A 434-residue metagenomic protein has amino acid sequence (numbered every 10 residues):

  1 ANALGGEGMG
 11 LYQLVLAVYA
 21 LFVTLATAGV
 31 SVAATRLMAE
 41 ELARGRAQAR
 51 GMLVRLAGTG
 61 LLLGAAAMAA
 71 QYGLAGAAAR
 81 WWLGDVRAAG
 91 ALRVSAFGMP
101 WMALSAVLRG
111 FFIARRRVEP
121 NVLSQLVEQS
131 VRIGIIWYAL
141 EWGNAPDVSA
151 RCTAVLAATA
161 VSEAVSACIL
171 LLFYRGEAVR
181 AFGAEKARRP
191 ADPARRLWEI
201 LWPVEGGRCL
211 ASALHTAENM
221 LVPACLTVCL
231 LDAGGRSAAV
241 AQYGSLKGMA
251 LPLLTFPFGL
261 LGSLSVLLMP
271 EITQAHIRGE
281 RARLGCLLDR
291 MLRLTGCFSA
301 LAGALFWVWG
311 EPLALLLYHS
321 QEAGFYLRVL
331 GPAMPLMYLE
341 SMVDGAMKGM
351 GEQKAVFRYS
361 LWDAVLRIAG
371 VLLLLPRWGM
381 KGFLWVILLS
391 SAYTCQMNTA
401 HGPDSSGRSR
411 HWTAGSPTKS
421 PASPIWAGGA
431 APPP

Functional and structural regions predicted by a protein language model:
A1, A158-S166, L170-Y174, R188-L267: Transmembrane helical elements of multi-pass membrane transporters/channels
A1-V32, M68, Y72, G98-M99 (+1 more regions): Signature of the first transmembrane helix
T27-T35, V94-I113, N121-Q129, A154-L170 (+4 more regions): Short runs within selected transmembrane alpha-helices of multi-pass transporters and secretion channels
A28, V32-G76, R283-A302: Membrane-water interface segments that mark the loop-to-transmembrane alpha-helix transition
A28-A43, L254-R278: Helix-loop junctions and terminal segments of transmembrane helices in multi-pass membrane transport/translocation
G60, G64-C209, A213: Hydrophobic transmembrane helix module of multi-pass membrane transport proteins
A75-S95, G244, W307-P335: Interfacial segments at transmembrane-helix termini and the short loops linking adjacent helices
Y138-A145, V161-R188, N219, D344 (+3 more regions): C-terminal transmembrane helix end/exit motif
